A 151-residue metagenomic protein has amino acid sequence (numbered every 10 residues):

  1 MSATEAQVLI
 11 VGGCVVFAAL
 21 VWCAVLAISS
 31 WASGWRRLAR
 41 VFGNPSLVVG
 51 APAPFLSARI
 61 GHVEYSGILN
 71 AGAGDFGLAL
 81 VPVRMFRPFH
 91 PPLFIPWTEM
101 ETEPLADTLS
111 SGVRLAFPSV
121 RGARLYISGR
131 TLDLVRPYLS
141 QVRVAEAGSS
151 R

Functional and structural regions predicted by a protein language model:
S2-A3, E101: Soluble, non-transmembrane catalytic domains of enzymes that act on hydrophobic metabolites at membranes
A3-D75: Anionic N-terminal interaction surfaces
R37-V49, E99-R151: Acidic, Ser/Thr- and proline-rich intrinsically disordered linker/docking segments of eukaryotic scaffolds
G61, N70, P92, A116-F117: Short secondary-structure boundary/capping segments
Y65-I68, H90, S110-G112: Short, surface-exposed coil-to-beta transition loops
N70-G72, A79-V81, V113-L115: Short, hydrophobic/aromatic-rich beta-strand segments within well-structured domains
D75-T108: Phosphoinositide-binding peripheral membrane targeting modules
